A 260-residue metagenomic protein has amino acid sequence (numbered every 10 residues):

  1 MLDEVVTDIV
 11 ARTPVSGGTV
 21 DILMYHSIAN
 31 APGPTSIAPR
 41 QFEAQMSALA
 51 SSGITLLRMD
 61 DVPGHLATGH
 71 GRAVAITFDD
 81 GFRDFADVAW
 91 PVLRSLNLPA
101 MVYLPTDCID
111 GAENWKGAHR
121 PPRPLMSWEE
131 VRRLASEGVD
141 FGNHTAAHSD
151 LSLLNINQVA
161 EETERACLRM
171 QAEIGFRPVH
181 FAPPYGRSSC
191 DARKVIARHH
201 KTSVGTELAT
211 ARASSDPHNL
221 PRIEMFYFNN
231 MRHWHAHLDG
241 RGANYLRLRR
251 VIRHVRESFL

Functional and structural regions predicted by a protein language model:
M1-T77, R83-A86, L153-L260: C-terminal active-site subregion of NodB/CE4 polysaccharide deacetylases
V5-A11, A86-V88, K116-S136: Alpha-helical scaffolding within the catalytic cores of extracellular/periplasmic polymer-degrading hydrolases
P14-G17, A50-S51, P91-L98, P124-N143 (+1 more regions): Acidic (Asp/Glu)-rich catalytic clusters
L23-S27, D140-H148: Histidine-centered catalytic micro-motifs
I28-A31, C108, A147-D150: A short, flexible beta-alpha/helix-coil linker loop
T77-F78, G142: Generic enzyme active-site microenvironment
N97-A118: A short, conserved beta-to-alpha structural element at the edge of catalytic cores that scaffolds binding
G111-P122, H148-I156: Surface-exposed cleft-lining segments at the edges of enzyme active sites
